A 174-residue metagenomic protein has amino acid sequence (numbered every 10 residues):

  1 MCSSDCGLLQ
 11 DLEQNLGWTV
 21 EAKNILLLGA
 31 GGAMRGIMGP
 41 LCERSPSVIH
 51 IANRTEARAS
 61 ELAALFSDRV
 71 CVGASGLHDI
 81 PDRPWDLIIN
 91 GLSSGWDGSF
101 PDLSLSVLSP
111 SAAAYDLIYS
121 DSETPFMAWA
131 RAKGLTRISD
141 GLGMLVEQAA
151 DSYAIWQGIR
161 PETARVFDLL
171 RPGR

Functional and structural regions predicted by a protein language model:
M1-S3: Short, small-residue-biased leader/transition segments that mark boundaries at the very start of proteins
L12, A22-C42, N53: Glycine-rich adenosine-cofactor-binding loop
W18-N24, S45, S109-P110: Short helix-loop-beta connector
A22, L117-R174: Adenosine-phosphate binding glycine-rich loop
C42-V48, A132-R137: Conserved S-adenosyl-L-methionine
R44-F66: NAD(P)-binding Rossmann-fold cofactor-contacting core
D68-I138: Rossmann-like adenosine-cofactor binding region
